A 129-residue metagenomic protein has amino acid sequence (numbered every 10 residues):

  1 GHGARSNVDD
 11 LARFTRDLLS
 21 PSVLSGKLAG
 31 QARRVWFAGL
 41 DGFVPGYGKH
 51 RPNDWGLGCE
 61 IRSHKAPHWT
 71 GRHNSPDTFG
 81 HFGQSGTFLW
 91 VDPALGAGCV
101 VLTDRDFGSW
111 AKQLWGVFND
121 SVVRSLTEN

Functional and structural regions predicted by a protein language model:
G1-N129: Catalytic loop of the DD-peptidase/beta-lactamase superfamily, centered on the K-T-G motif and neighboring
